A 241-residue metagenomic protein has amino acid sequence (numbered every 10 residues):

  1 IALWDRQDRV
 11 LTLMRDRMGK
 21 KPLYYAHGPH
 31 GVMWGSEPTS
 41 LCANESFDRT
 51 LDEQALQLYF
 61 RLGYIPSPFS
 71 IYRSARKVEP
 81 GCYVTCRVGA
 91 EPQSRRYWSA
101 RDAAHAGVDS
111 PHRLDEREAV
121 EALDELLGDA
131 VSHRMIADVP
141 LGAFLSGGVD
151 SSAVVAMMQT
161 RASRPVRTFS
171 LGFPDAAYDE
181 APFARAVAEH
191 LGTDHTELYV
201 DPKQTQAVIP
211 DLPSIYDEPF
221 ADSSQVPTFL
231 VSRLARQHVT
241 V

Functional and structural regions predicted by a protein language model:
I1-E218, T228, S232: Cysteine-centered catalytic environments shared across enzyme families
D222: Substrate-binding/specificity loop regions of serine endopeptidase catalytic domains, predominantly subtilases
R236-V241: Short, intrinsically disordered, charge-balanced linker/junction segments flanking boundaries in proteins
